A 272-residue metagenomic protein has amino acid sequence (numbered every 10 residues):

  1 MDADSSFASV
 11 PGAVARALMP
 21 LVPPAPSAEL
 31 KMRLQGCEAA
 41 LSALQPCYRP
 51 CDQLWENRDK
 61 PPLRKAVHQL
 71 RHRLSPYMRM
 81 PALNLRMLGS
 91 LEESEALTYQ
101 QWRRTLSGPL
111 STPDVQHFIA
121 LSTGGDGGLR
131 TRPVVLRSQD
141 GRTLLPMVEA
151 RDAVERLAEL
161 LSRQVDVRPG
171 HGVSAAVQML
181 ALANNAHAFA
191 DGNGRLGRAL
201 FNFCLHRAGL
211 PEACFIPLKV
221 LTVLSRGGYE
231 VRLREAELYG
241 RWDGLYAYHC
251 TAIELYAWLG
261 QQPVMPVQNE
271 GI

Functional and structural regions predicted by a protein language model:
M1-I272: FIC/Doc superfamily catalytic core
